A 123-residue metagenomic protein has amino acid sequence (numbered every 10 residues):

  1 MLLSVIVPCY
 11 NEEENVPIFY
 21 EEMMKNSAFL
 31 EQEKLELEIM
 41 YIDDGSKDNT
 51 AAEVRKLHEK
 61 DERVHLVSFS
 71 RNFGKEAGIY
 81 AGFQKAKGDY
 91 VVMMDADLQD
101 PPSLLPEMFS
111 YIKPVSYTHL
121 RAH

Functional and structural regions predicted by a protein language model:
L2-S4, E38: Cell-envelope/extracellular polymer assembly enzymes that use nucleotide-activated donors
N15-I18, D48-K56: Acidic helix N-cap motif at the loop->helix transition within catalytic regions of sugar-transfer enzymes
E31-G45, V67-S68: Short beta-strand/loop segment that forms part of the nucleotide-sugar
M40, A51-K85: Conserved donor nucleotide-binding strand/loop of the catalytic core
D43-A51, L98: A conserved acidic beta->alpha catalytic loop
V91: Short aromatic/hydrophobic "clamp" motif used to bind/position activated sugar donors
P106-Y117: Conserved donor-nucleotide/metal-binding helix-loop-beta segment in metal-dependent transferases, i.e., the alpha-helix
T118-H123: Conserved small/polar residues in nucleotide/adenosyl-binding loops
